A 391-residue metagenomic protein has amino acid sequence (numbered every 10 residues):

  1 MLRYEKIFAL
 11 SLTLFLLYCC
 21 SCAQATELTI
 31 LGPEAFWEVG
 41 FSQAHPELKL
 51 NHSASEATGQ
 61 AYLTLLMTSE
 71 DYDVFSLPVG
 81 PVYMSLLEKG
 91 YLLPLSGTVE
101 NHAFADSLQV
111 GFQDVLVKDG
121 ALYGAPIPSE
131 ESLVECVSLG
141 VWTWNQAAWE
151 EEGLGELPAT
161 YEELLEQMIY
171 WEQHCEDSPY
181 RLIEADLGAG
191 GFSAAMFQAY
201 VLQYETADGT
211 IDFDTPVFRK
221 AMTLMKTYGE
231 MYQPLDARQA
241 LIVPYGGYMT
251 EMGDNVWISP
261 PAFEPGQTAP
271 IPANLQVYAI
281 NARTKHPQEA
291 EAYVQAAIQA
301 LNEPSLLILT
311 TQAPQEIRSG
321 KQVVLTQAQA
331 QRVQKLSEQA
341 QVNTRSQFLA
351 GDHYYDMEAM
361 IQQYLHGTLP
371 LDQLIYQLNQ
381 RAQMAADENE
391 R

Functional and structural regions predicted by a protein language model:
M1-L10, L17-M84, K89, D372-R391: Conserved N-terminal structural module of periplasmic/extracytoplasmic solute-binding proteins
G59-D71, F75, K89, E166-Y170 (+5 more regions): Short helices/loops that flank or line small-molecule/ion binding pockets
P81-L139, S259-P260: Hinge/lid segment of periplasmic solute-binding proteins
M84, M196, R219-E289: Extracytoplasmic/periplasmic substrate-binding proteins
S96-L108, R181, L187, L202-A221 (+1 more regions): Short, solvent-exposed loop/beta-turn-alpha elements that line the ligand-binding surface or hinge of extracytoplasmic
T143, L275-P314: Bilobed periplasmic-binding protein/Venus flytrap-like ligand-binding cleft at the lobe interface of extracytoplasmic
M168, F192-A194, Y204-P234: Glycine-centered hinge/linker elements that transmit conformational signals in sensory and ligand-binding systems
L306-Q363, E388-R391: Long, aromatic- and glycine/proline-rich binding clefts that accommodate carbohydrate-like moieties
